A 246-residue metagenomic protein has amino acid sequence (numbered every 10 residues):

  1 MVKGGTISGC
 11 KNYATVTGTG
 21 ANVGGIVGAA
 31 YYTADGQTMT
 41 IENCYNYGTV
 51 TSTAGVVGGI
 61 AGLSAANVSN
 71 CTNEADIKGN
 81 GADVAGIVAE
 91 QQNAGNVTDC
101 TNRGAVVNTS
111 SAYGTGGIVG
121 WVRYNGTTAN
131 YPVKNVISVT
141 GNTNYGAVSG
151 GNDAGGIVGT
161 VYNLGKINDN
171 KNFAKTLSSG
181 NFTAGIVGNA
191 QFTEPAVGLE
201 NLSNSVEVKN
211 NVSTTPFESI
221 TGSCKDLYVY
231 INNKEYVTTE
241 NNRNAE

Functional and structural regions predicted by a protein language model:
M1-T183, V187-E246: Surface-exposed loop/turn motifs in large extracellular/passenger domains
